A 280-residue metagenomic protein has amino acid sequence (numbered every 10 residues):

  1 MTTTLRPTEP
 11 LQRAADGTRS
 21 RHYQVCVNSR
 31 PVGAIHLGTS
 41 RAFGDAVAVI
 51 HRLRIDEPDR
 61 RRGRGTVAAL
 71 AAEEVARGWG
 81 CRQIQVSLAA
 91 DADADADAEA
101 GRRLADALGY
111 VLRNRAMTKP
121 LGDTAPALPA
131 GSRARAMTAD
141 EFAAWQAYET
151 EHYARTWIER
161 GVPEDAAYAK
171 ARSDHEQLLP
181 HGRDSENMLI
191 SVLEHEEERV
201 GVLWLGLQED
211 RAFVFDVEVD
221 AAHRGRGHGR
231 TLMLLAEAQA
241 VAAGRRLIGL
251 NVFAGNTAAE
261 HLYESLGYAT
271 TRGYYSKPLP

Functional and structural regions predicted by a protein language model:
M1-A14, S132-R160: A short beta-loop-alpha structural element at the N-terminal edge of CoA-dependent acyl/N-acetyltransferase catalytic
T2-N28, H36, D165-I190, E194: Active-site rim helix/loop that mediates acceptor-substrate recognition in acyltransferases
Y23, N28, V111-R133, M137-E141 (+3 more regions): C-terminal "cap" of GNAT-fold acetyltransferases
Q24, R30-T39, A46-V49, I190-V192 (+3 more regions): Conserved beta-strand in the GNAT
I50-R62, L88-D91, V217-R224: A short, internal acetyl-CoA/4′-phosphopantetheine-binding micro-motif in the GNAT/acyltransferase core
D59, G63-A71, H223, G227-L235: Conserved acetyl-CoA pyrophosphate-binding loop and the N-cap/start of the following alpha-helix in GNAT-like
T66, A90-N114, R230, A254-R272: Conserved active-site alpha-helix within GNAT-family acetyltransferase domains
A76-D95, A240-N251: Conserved GNAT acetyl-CoA-binding A-motif
